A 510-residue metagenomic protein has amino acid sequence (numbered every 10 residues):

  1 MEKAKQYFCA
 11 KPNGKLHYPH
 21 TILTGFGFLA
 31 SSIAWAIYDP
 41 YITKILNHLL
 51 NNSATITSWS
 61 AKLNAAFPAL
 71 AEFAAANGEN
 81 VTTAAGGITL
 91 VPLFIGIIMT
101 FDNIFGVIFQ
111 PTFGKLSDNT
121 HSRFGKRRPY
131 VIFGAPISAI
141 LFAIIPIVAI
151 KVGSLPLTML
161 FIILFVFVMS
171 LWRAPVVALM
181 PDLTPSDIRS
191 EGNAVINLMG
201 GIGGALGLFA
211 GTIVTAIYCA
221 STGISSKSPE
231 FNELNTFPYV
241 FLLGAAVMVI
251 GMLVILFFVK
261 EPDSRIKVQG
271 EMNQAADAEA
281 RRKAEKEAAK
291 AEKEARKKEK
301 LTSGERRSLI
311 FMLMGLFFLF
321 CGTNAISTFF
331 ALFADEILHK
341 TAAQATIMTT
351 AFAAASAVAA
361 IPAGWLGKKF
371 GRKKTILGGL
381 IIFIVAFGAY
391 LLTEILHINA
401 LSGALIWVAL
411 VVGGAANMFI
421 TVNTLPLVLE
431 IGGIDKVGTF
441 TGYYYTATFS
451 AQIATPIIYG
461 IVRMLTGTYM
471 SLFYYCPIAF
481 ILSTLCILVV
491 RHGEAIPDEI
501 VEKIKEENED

Functional and structural regions predicted by a protein language model:
P40-L93, T328-A345: Short amphipathic helix-loop junctions that connect adjacent transmembrane helices in Major Facilitator Superfamily/SLC
G106, N193-A216, Y445-T455: Glycine-rich segments within core transmembrane alpha-helices of 12-TM secondary carriers
I108-R123, A359-R372, R463: Helix-to-loop junctions at the C-terminal end of transmembrane segments in multipass secondary transporters
N119-A135, K369-I381: Cytoplasmic membrane-interface "Motif A"-like loop-to-helix N-cap segments of 12-TM Major Facilitator Superfamily
K126-R128, T215-A246, I461-F480: A membrane-interface helix-boundary motif in multi-pass transporters
V131-G153, I382-N399: C-terminal ends and interior cores of transmembrane alpha-helices in multi-pass membrane transporters/permeases
L171-P185, F419-G433: Intracellular juxtamembrane helix-capping segments at the cytosolic ends of symmetry-related transmembrane helices
K373-N423: C-terminal transmembrane helical hairpin of 12-TM major facilitator-type secondary transporters
